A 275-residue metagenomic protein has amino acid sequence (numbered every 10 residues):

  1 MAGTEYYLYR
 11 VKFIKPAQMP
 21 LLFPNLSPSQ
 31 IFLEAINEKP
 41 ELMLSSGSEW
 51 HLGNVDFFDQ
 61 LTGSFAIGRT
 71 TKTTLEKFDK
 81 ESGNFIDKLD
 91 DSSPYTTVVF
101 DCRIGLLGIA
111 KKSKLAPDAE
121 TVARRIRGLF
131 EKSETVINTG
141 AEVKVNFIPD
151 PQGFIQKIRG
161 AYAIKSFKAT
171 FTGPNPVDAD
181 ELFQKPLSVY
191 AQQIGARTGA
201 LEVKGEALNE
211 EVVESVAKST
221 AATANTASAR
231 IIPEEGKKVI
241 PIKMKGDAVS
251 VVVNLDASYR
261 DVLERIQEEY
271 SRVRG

Functional and structural regions predicted by a protein language model:
M1-K77, N84-I86, K114-G275: Terminal interaction module
S82-S92: Short, solvent-exposed beta-alpha or beta-beta edge segments that form flexible loop/patches at the rim of ligand
S92-V98: Short, charged beta->alpha transition segments
Y95, L106, S166: Broad gene-expression machinery/nucleic-acid interaction feature
V99-A110: Glycine-rich, often proline-containing surface loops adjacent to acidic residues and nearby aromatics that form
